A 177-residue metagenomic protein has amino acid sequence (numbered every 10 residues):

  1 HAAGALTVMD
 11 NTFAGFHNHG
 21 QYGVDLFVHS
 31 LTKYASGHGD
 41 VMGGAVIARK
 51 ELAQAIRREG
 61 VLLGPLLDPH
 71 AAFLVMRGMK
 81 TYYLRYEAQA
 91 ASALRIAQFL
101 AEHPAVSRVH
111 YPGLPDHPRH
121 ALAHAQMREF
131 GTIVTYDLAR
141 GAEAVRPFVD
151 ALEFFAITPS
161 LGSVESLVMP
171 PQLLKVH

Functional and structural regions predicted by a protein language model:
H1-A105, H110: Conserved PLP-enzyme active-site core in the AAT-like
V106-H177: Conserved C-terminal alpha-helix-loop-beta "cap" of PLP-dependent enzymes that closes/shapes the active-site mouth
